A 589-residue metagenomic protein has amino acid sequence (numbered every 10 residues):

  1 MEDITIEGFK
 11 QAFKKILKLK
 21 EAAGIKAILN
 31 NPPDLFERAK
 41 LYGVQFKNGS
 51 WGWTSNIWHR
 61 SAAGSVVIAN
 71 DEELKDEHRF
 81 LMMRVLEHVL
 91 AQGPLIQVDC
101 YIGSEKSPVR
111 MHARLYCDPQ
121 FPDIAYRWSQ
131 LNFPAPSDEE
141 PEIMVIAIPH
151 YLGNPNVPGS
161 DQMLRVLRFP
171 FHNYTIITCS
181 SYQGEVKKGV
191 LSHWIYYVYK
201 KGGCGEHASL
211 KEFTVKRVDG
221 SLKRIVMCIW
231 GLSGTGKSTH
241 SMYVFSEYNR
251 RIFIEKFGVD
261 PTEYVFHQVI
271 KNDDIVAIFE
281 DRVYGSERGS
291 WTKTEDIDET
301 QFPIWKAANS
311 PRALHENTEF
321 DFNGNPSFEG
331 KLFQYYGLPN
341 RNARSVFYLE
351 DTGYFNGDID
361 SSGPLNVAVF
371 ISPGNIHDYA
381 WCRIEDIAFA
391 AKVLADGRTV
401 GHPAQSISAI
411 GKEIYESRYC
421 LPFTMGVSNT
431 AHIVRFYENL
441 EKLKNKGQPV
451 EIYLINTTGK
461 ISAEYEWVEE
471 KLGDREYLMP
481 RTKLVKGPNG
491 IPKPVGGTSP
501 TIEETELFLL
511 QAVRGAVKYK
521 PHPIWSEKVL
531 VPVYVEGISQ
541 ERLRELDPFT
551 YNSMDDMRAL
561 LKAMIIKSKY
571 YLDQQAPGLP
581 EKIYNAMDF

Functional and structural regions predicted by a protein language model:
M1-N132: N-terminal accessory targeting/assembly segments
E2-S50, T54, E316-F589: Conserved NTP phosphate-binding and transfer environment spanning the P-loop NTPase/kinase superfamily
G103, S181-E185, V218, G234-T235 (+5 more regions): Short, glycine-/Ser/Thr-/acidic-enriched flexible segments
E139-G205: Charged, amphipathic alpha-helical linker segments immediately N-terminal to NTP-binding catalytic cores
K200-G220: Pre-Walker A adenine-sensing motif
V215-D260: Glycine-rich phosphate-binding P-loop
D219, D260-Y264, A277, I461 (+1 more regions): Non-transmembrane, aqueous-exposed alpha-helical and coiled segments at domain scale
F253-R344: Conserved nucleotide-sensing/catalytic segment adjacent to the nucleotide-binding pocket in NTP-handling enzymes
